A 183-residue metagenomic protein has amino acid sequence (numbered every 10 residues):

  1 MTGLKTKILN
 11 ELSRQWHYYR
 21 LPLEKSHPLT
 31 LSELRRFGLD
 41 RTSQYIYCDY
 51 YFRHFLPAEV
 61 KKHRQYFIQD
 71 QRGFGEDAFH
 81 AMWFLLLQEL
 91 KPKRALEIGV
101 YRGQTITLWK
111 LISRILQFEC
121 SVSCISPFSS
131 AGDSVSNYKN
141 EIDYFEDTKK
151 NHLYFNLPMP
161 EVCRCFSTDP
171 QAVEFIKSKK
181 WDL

Functional and structural regions predicted by a protein language model:
M1-D70: Membrane-proximal basic amphipathic "stem/tether" segments
Q65-Y66, F74, Q88: Generic signal for short, ordered secondary-structure residues within or immediately flanking folded domains
Q69, H80-L183: S-adenosylmethionine/decaboxylated-SAM
G75-F79: N-terminal pre-P-loop "Q-motif" helix
